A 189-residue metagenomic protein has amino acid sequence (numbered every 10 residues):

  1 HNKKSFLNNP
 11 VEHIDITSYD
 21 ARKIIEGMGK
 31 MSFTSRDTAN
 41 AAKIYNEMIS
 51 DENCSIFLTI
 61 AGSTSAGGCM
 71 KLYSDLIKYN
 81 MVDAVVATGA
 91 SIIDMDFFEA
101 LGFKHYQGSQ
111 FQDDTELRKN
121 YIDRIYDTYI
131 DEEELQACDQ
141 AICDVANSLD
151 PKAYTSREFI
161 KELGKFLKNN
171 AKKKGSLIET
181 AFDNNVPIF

Functional and structural regions predicted by a protein language model:
H1-I60, S65-F189: Conserved catalytic alpha/beta core of Sir2/sirtuin-type deacylases, generalized to analogous enzyme cores that bind
